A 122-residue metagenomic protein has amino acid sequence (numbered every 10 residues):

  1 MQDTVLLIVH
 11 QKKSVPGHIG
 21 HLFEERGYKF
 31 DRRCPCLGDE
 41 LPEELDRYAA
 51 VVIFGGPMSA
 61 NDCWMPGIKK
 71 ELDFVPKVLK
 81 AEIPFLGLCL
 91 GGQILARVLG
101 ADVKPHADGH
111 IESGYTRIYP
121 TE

Functional and structural regions predicted by a protein language model:
M1-I83: N-terminal beta1-alpha1 cap of cysteine-dependent amidohydrolase-like domains
Q11, T121-E122: Short loop segments at secondary-structure junctions
I53-P120: Cysteine-nucleophile active-site neighborhood
